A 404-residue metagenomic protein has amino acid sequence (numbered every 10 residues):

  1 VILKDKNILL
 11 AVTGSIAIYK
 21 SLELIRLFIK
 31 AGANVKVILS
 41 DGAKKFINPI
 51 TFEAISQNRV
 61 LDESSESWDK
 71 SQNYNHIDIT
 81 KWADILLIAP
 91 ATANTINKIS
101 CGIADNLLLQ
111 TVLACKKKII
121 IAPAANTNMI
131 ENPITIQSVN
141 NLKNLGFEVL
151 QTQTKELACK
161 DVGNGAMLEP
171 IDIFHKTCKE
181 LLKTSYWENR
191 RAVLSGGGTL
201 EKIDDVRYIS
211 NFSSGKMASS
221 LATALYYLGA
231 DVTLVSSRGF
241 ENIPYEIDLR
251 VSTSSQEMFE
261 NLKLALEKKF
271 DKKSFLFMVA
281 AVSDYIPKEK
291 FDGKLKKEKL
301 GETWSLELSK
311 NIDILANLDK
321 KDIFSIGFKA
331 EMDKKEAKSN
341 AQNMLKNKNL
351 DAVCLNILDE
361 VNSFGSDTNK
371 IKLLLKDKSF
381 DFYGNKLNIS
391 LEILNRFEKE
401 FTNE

Functional and structural regions predicted by a protein language model:
V1-I120, N126-E404: A cross-family phosphate/adenosyl-ligand binding-site feature
